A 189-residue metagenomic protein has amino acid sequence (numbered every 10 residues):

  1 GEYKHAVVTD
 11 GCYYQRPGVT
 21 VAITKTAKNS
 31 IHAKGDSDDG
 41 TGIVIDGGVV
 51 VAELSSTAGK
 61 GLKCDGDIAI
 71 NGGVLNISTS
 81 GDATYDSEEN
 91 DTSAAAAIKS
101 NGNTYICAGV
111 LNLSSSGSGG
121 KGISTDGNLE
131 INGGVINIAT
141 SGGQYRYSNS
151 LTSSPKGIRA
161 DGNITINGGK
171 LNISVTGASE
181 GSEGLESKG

Functional and structural regions predicted by a protein language model:
G1-G189: A composition-driven surface/loop motif
